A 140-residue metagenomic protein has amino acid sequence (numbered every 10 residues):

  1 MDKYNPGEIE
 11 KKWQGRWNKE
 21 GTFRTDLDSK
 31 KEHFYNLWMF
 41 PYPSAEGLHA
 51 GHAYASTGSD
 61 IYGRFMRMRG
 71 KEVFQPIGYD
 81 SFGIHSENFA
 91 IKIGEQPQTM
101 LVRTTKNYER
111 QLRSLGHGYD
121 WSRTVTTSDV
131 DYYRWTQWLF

Functional and structural regions predicted by a protein language model:
M1-F140: N-terminal, positively charged nucleic-acid-binding surface of large information/translation enzymes
